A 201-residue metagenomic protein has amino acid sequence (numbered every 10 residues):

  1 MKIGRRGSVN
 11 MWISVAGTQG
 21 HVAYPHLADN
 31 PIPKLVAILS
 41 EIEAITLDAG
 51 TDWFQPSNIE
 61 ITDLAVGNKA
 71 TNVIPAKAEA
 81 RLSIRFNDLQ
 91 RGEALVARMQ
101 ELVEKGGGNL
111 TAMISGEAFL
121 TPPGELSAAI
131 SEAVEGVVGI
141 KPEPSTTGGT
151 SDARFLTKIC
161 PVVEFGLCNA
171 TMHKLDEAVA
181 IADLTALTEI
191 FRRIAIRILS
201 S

Functional and structural regions predicted by a protein language model:
K2-S201: Metal-dependent amide/peptide-bond hydrolase catalytic core, centered on the "pita-bread" metallohydrolase fold
